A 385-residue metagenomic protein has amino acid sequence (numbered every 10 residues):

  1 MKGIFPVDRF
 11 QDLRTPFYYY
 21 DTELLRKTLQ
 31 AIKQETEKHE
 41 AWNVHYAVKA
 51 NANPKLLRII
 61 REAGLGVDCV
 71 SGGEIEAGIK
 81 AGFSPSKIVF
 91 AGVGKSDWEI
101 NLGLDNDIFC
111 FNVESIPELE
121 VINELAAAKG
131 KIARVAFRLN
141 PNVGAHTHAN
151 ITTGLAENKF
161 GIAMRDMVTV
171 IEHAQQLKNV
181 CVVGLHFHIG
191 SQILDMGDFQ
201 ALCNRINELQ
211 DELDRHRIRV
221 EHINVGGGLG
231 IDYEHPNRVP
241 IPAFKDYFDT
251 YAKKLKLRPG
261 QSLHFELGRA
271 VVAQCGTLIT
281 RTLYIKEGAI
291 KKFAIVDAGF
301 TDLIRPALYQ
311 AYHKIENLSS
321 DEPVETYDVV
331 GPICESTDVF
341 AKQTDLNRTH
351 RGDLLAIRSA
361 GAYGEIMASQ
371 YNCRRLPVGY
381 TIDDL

Functional and structural regions predicted by a protein language model:
M1-A133, Q175-C181, D211-R215, D345-R348 (+2 more regions): A charged N-terminal "starter" segment
I4, G260-L385: Charged (often Lys/Glu-rich) extended helix/loop segments that serve as interaction or gating elements
D21-L24, T28, I32, A52 (+19 more regions): General structural feature for long, well-ordered alpha-helical segments within catalytic domains of soluble enzymes
L24, N51, E74, K95 (+10 more regions): Short, glycine-/Ser/Thr-/acidic-enriched flexible segments
K38-E40, A127-K131, R215-H216, R238-V239 (+2 more regions): Short, glycine- and charge-enriched coil/turn segments that flank and shape catalytic ligand pockets
A47, R134-N140, H186-H188, N224-G226 (+2 more regions): Short beta-strand segments
K80-F83, D105, A127-K131, N150-T152 (+7 more regions): Solvent-exposed alpha-helices and their adjacent loops that cap or buttress functional pockets in soluble metabolic
N142-Y284, L346, N372: Active-site loop/helix belt of alpha/beta enzymes
